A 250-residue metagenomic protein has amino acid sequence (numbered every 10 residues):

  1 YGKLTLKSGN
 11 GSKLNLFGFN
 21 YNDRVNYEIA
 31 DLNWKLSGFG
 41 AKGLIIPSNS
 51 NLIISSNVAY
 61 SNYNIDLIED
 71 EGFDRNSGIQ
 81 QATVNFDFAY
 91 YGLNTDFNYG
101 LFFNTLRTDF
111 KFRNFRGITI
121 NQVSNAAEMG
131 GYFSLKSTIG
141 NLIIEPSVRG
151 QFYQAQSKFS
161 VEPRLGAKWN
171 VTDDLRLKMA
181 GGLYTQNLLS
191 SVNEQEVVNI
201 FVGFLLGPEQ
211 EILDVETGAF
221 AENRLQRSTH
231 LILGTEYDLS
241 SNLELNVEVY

Functional and structural regions predicted by a protein language model:
Y1, I29-L36, G72-Q80, I118-A127 (+2 more regions): Replace "Gram-negative outer membrane beta-barrel proteins" with "bacterial and organellar outer membrane beta-barrel
G2-L6, A41-I45, V84-Y90, G131-S137 (+3 more regions): Residues on the lipid-exposed face of transmembrane beta-strands in outer-membrane beta-barrel proteins
L6-Q81: Flexible loop and strand-edge segments within Gram-negative outer membrane beta-barrel domains
N10-L16, N49-I54, N94-F97, N141-I144 (+2 more regions): Repeated loop/turn-to-beta-strand initiation elements of outer-membrane beta-barrel proteins
K13, P47, N51-D70, V123-G166: Surface-exposed extracellular loop regions of Gram-negative outer-membrane beta-barrel proteins
L16-N20, S56-N62, Y99-T105, P146-F152 (+3 more regions): Transmembrane beta-barrel strands of outer-membrane/channel proteins
W34, G40, P47, N64-L67 (+1 more regions): Outer-membrane beta-barrel transmembrane domain signature of Gram-negative proteins, especially the mid-to-C-terminal
N170, Q210-V215, A221-Y250: Membrane-embedded beta-barrel scaffold of Gram-negative outer-membrane proteins
